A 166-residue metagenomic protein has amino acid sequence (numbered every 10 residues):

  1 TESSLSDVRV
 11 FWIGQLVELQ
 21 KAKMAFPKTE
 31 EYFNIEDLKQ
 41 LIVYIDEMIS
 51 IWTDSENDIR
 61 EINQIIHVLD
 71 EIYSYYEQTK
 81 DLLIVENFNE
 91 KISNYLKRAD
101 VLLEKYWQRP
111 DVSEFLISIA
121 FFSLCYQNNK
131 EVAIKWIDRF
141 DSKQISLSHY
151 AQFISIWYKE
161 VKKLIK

Functional and structural regions predicted by a protein language model:
E2, M48-I59, A99-P110: Flexible helix-coil transition and linker loops at the boundaries of alpha-helical arrays
D7-P27, D58-T79, D111-F122: Amphipathic alpha-helical repeat scaffolds of TPR domains
V17, Q64-I66, Y150-I165: TPR/TPR-like alpha-solenoid helical repeat scaffolds
M24-D37, I72-E90, L124-V132: Short coil/turn connectors between adjacent alpha-helices in alpha-solenoid helical repeat scaffolds
E36, Q40-I49, I84-L102, V132-F140: Alpha-helical repeat scaffolds
K91, Y106-F115: Intrinsically disordered, low-complexity segments enriched in Gly and acidic/Ser/Thr residues that form flexible
W107-Q108, Q144-S155: Boundary/linker segments of alpha-helical solenoid repeat arrays
